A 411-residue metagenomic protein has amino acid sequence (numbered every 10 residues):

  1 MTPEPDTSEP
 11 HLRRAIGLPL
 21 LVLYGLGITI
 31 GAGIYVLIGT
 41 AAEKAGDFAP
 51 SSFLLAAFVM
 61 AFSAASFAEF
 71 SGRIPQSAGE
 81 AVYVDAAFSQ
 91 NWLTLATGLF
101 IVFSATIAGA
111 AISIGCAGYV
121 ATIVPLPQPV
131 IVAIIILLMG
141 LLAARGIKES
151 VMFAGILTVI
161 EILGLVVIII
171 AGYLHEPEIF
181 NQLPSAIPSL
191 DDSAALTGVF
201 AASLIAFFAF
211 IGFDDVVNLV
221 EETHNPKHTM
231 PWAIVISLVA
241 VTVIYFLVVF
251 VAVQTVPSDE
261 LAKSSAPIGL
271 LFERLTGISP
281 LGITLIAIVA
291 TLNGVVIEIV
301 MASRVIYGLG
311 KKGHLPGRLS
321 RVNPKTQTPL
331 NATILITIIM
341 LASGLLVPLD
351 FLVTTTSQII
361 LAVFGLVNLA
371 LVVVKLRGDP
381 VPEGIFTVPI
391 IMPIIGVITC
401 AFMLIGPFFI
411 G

Functional and structural regions predicted by a protein language model:
M1-G39, E43-F48, A61, A65 (+3 more regions): Membrane-interface "cap" regions at the ends of multi-pass membrane proteins
M1-P5, A81-W92, S113-V132, G164 (+4 more regions): Helix-loop-helix connectors at the membrane interface of multi-pass transporters/channels
T2-D6, P10-L12, A45-P50, F67-W92 (+4 more regions): Flexible loop linkers connecting adjacent transmembrane helices in multi-pass alpha-helical membrane transporters
P3-R13, A49-P50, P125-P127, I156-L285 (+1 more regions): Helix-loop-helix junctions that connect adjacent transmembrane segments in multi-pass membrane transporters
Y24-A32, T94, T158-A171, I236-V243 (+2 more regions): Small-residue-rich segments of transmembrane alpha-helices in multi-pass membrane proteins, especially helix faces
T40-K44, S52, F62-I136, L141-A144 (+4 more regions): Hydrophobic transmembrane alpha-helices that form the core helical bundles of multi-pass secondary transporters
V82-Q90, A121-T122, S189, V235-V296 (+1 more regions): TM-loop-TM module centered on a large, flexible mid-protein loop between adjacent transmembrane helices in multi-pass
M139, F153, R318-L330, F364-G411: C-terminal membrane-solvent junction of multi-pass transporters and transport-like membrane proteins
